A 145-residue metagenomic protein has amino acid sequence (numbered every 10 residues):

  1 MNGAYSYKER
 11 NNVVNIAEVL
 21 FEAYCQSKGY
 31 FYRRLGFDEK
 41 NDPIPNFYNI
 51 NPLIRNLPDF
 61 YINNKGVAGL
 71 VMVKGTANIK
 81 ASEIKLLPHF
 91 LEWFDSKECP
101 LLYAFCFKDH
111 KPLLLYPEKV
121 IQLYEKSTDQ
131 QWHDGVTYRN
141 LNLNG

Functional and structural regions predicted by a protein language model:
M1-N49: Acidic-basic catalytic patches of nuclease active cores, encompassing PD-(D/E)XK and other metal-cofactor nuclease
K8, V19, Y24, F31-R33 (+1 more regions): Catalytic cores of nucleic-acid endonucleases
I44-I50, N56-F60, L86-E92: Short secondary-structure capping micro-motifs at structural edges
P52-M72: Active-site beta-strand-loop-beta-strand hairpin of nuclease catalytic cores that positions key catalytic residues
N56-Y61, D95-E98, K126-Q131, N140: Glycine-rich loops and low-complexity Gly/Arg-rich segments that provide flexible linkers or classic glycine-based
L115-G145: Intrinsically disordered, low-complexity terminal regions enriched in charged/polar residues
